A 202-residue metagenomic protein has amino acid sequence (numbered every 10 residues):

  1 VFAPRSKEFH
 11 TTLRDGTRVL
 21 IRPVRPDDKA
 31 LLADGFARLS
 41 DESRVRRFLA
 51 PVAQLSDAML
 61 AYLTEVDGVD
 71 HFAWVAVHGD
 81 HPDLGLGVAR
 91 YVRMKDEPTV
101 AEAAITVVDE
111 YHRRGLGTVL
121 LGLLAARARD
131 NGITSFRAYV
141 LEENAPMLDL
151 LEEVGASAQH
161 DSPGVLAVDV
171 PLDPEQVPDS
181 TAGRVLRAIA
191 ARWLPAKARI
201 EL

Functional and structural regions predicted by a protein language model:
V1-L202: Long, contiguous binding/interaction regions
